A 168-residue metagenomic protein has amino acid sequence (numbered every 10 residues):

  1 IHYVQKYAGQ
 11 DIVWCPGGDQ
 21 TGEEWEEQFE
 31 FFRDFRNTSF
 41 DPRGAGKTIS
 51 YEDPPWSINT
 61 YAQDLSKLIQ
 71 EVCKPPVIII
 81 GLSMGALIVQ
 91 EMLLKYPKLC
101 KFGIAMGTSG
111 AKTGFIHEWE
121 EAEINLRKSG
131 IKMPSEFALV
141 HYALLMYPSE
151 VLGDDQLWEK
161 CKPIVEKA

Functional and structural regions predicted by a protein language model:
H2-P54: Conserved HGGG/HGGXW glycine-rich cap/lid loop of the alpha/beta-hydrolase fold
D11, R36, P76-I78, K101-F102: Structural signature of beta-strand start/N-cap positions in the alpha/beta core of ABC transporter nucleotide-binding
E24-E27, T60-K67, H141: Alpha-helical elements of Rossmann-like donor-binding domains used by nucleotide-donor carbohydrate transfer enzymes
E27-E30, K67, L94-K98: Short, well-ordered alpha-helices that flank and scaffold nucleotide-derived cofactor binding pockets
T38-I80, K95: Active-site loop/oxyanion-hole signature of alpha/beta-hydrolase fold enzymes
G81-G85, V89: Gly/Ala-rich beta-loop-alpha elbow adjacent to hydrolase catalytic centers
Q90, L94, K101-M133: Flexible "cap/lid" loop of the alpha/beta hydrolase fold
P134-A168: Conserved alpha/beta-hydrolase catalytic His-Asp/Glu region
